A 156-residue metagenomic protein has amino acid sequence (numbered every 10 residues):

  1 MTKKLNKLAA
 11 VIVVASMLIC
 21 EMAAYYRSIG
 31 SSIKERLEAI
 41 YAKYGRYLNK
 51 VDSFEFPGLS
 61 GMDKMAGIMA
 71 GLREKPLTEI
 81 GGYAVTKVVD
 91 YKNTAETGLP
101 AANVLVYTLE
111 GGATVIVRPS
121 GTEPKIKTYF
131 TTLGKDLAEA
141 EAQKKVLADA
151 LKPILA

Functional and structural regions predicted by a protein language model:
M1-R118, K125-Y129, D136-A142, A148-A156: Phosphate-binding and adjacent anionic-ligand microenvironments
